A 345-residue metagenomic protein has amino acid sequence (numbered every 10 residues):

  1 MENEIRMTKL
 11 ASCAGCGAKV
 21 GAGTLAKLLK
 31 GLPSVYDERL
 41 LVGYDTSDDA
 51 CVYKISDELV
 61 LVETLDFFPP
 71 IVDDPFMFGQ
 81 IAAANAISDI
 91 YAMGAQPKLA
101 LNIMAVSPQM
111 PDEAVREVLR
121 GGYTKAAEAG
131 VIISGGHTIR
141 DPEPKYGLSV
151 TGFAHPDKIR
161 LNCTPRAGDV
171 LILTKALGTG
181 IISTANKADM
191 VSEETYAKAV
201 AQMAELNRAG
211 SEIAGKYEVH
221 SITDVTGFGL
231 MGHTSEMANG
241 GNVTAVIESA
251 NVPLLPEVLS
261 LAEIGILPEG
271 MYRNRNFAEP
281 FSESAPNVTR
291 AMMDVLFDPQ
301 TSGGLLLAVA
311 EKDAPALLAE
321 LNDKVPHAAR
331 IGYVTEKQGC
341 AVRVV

Functional and structural regions predicted by a protein language model:
M1-V345: Helix-biased detector of long, well-ordered alpha-helical tracts
